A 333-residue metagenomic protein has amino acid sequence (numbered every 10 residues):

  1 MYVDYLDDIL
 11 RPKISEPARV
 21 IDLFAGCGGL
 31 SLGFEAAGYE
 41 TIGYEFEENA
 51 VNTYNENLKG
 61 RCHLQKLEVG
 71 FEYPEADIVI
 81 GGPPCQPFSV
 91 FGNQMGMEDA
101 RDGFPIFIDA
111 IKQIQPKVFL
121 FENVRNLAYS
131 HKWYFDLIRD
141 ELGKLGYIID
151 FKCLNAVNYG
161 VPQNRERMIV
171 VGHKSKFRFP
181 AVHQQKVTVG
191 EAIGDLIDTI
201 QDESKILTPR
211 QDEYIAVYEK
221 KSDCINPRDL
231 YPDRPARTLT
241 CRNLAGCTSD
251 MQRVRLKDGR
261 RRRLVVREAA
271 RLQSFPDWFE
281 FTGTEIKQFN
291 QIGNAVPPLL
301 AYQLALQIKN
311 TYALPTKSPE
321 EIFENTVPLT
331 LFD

Functional and structural regions predicted by a protein language model:
M1-E40, E45, E141-L145, C153 (+1 more regions): S-adenosyl-L-methionine-dependent DNA methyltransferase catalytic core
Y2-Q115, R125-L127: Core alpha/beta nucleotide-donor-binding catalytic domains of modification enzymes
S31, Q86-V90, L127-S130, G160-Q163 (+2 more regions): Short catalytic/ligand-binding loop motif for oxyanion handling, primarily in non-cytosolic enzymes, centered on
E48-V51, F135-D136, V266: Short, surface-exposed alpha-helical segments at coil->helix boundaries
T53, E72-Y73, S130, V161-P162 (+1 more regions): Short Asp/Glu-rich motifs
G82, V118, R263-V266: Short aromatic/basic micro-patch
P83-P84, P116, P162, P276 (+1 more regions): Proline-centered helix-kink/hinge sites
D102-N164, I169-G172: Conserved Class I SAM-dependent methyltransferase catalytic core
